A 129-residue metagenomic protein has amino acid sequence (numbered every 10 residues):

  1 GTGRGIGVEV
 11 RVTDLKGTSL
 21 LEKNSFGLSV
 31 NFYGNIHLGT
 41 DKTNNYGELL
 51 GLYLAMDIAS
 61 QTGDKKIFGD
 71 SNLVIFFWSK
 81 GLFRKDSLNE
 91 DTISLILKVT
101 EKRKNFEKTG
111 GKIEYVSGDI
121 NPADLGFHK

Functional and structural regions predicted by a protein language model:
G1-Y46, I58: RNase H-like nuclease fold core
G3-G5, V10, N24, K65-F68 (+1 more regions): C-terminal functional segments of enzyme domains
N35, G51-Y53, L97-V99: Residue-level detector of functional hotspots within protein domains
Y46-G63: Metal-dependent nuclease catalytic cores in nucleic-acid-processing enzymes, especially RNase H-like/related
